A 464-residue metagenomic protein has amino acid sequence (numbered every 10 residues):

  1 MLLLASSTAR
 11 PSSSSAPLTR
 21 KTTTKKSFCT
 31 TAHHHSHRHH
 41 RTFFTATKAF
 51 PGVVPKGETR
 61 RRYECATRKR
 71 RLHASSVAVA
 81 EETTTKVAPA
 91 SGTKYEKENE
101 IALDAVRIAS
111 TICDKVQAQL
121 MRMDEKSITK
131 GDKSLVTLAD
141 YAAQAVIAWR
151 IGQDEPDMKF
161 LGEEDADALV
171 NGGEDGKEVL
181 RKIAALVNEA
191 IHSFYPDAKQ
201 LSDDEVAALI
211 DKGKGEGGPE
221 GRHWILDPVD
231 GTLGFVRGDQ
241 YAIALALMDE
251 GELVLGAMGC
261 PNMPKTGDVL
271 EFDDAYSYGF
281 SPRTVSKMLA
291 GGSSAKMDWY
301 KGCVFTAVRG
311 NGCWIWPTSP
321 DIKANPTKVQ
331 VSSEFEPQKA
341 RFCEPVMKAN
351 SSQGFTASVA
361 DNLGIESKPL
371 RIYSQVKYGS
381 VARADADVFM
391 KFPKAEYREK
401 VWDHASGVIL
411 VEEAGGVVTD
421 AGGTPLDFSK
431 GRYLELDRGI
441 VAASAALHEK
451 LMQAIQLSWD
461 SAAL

Functional and structural regions predicted by a protein language model:
M1, S6-A9, G217-G218, G238-D239 (+5 more regions): Intrinsically disordered, low-complexity regulatory regions enriched in Ser/Pro/Gly/Thr and acidic residues
M1-R61: N-terminal chloroplast transit peptides
K48, G52-V229, N262-K265, F272 (+6 more regions): N-terminal subdomain of lithium-sensitive/metallo-dependent phosphomonoesterases centered on the IMPase/IPPase/PAP
E81-E82, N99, N262-L464: An extended, acidic
A109, C113, D140, I151 (+8 more regions): Residue-level signal for inorganic ion chemistry
E155, E164, D249, I315-P317: Residue-level signal for short segments within beta-strands and strand-turn junctions of well-structured beta-sheet
E163, G259, F392: Conserved residues at the C-terminal ends of beta-strands
D204-A208, P219-G302, V308: DPxDG-like acidic metal-binding loop motif
